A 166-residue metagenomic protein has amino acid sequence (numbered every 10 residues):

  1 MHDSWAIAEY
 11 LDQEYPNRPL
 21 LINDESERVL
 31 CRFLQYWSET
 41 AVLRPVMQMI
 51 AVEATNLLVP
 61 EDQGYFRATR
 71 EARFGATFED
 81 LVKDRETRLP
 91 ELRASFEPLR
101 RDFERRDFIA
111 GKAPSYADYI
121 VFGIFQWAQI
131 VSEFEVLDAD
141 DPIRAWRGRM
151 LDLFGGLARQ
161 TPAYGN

Functional and structural regions predicted by a protein language model:
M1-Y65: GST-like domain detector, emphasizing the conserved glutathione-binding G-site in the N-terminal thioredoxin-like
H2, A8-Y15, P19-L20, R85 (+3 more regions): Domain-level signature for proteins that mediate thiol-based redox and metal-cofactor handling
D24, P114, A163-G165: Acidic carboxylate-rich catalytic motifs and surrounding loops in phosphoryl-/glycosyl-chemistry enzymes
S38-A145: GST-like fold's C-terminal all-alpha helical module
F134, G148-N166: Alpha-helical oligomerization segments
